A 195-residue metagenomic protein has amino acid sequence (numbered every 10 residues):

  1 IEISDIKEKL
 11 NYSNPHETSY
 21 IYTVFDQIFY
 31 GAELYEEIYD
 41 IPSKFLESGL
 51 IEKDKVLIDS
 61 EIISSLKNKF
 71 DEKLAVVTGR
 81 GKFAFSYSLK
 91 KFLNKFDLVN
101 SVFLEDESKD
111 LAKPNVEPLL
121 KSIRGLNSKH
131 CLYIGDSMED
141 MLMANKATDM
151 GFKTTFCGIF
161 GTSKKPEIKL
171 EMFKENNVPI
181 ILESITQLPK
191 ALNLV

Functional and structural regions predicted by a protein language model:
I1-K53: A metal-dependent, Asp-based hydrolase signature
E2, I6-S13, L66-N68, L93-N94 (+1 more regions): Alpha-helix termini
E47, I51-V56, A75-L132, M138-D149: Substrate-recognition "cap/lid" segment bordering the active-site pocket of phosphatases
D59-D71: Catalytic-core regions built around general acid/base machinery
V102-D110, I159-K165, T186-Q187: Short, acidic/turn-prone active-site loops that include or flank metal/cofactor- and phosphate-binding residues
Y133-I180: Acidic, Mg2+-coordinating phosphoryl-transfer loop and its flanking beta/alpha structural elements, shared across
P179-L188: Short acidic-hydrophobic, aromatic-tinged amphipathic segments that line or gate anion-handling sites
L188-V195: Short amphipathic alpha-helix with an adjacent loop that forms part of the alpha/beta core around
